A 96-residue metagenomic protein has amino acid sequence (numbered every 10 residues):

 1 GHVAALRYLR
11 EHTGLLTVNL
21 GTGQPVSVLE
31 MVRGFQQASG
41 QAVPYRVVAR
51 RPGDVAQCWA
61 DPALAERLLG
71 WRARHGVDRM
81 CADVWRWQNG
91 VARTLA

Functional and structural regions predicted by a protein language model:
G1-A96: C-terminal substrate-binding subdomain of Rossmann-fold SDR/epimerase-dehydratase oxidoreductases
